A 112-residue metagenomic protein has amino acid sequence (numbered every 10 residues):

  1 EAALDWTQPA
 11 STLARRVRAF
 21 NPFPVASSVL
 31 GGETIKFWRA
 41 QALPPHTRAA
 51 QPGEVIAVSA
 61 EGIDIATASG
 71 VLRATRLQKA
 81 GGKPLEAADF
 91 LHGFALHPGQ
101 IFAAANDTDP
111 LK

Functional and structural regions predicted by a protein language model:
E1: Surface-exposed, charge/polar-rich loops and edge strands
W6-K112: An anion-binding loop in the catalytic cleft
